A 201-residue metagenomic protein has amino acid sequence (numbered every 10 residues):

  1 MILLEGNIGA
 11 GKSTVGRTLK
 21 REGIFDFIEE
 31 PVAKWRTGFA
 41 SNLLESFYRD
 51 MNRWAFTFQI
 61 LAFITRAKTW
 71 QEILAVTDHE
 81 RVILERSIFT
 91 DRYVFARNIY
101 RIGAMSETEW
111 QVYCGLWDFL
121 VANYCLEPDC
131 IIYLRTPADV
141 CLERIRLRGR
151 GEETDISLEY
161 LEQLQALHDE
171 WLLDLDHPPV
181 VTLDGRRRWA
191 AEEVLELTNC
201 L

Functional and structural regions predicted by a protein language model:
L4: Hydrophobic anchor at the beta1->P-loop junction of P-loop NTPases
N7: P-loop (Walker A) phosphate-binding loop of NTP-binding proteins
K12: Conserved lysine of the Walker
V15-G16, K20: Post-Walker A alpha-helix
R21-T65, V94-R97: Conserved substrate/cofactor phosphate-moiety recognition/catalytic segment in nucleotide-dependent phosphotransferases
F58-S106, I132: A basic- and aromatic-enriched beta-loop-alpha substructure that forms the phosphate/nucleotide- and DNA/RNA-contacting
Y93-A166: A glycine- and Lys/Arg-enriched "phosphate-lid" helix/loop adjacent to the NTP-binding pocket of small-molecule kinases
L142-L201: NTP-dependent small-molecule kinase module
